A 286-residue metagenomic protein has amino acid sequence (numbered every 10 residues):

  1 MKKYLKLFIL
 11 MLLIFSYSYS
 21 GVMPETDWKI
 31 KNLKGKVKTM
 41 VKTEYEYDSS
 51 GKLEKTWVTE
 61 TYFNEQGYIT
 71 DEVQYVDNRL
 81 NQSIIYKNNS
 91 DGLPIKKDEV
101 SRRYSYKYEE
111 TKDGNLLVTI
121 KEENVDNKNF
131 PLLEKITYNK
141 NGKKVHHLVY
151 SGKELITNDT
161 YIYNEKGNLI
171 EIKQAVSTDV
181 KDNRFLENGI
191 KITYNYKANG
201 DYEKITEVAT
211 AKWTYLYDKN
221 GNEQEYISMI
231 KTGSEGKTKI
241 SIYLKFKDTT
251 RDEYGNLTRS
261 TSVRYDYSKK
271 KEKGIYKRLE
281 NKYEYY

Functional and structural regions predicted by a protein language model:
K2-L10: Sec-dependent signal peptide recognition, specifically the positively charged N-region followed immediately by
M11-S18: Hydrophobic h-region of N-terminal signal peptides that target proteins for export in Gram-negative bacteria
S20-Y286: Buried hydrophobic residues that stabilize the cores of well-folded domains
